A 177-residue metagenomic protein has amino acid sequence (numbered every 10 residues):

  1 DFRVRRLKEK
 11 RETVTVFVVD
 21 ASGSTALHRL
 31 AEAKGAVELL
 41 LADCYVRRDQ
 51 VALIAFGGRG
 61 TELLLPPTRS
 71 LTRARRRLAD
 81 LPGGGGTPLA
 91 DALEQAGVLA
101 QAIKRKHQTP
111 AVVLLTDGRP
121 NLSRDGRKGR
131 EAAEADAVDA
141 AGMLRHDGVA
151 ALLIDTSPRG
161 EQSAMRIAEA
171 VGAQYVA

Functional and structural regions predicted by a protein language model:
D1-V16, S24-A31, D43-D49, R59-T61: Acidic, polar low-complexity linker/tail segments
R5-K8, D43, L53, P66 (+1 more regions): Replace "in large, NTP-powered and nucleic-acid-processing enzymes" with "in large, NTP-powered factors and other
V14, T109-V113: Structural motif
D20: Residues that scaffold, gate, or flank divalent-cation-dependent active/transport sites
R29-D43, T68-T72, A92-L93, G97: Conserved mixed alpha/beta catalytic, RNA-binding, or beta-rich assembly cores of soluble enzyme, regulatory
T61, S70-P110, L153-Q162: Von Willebrand factor
R119-A170: VWA/integrin I-like adhesion module and closely mimicked acidic/polar interface patches used
Q174-A177: Short acidic-hydrophobic, aromatic-tinged amphipathic segments that line or gate anion-handling sites
